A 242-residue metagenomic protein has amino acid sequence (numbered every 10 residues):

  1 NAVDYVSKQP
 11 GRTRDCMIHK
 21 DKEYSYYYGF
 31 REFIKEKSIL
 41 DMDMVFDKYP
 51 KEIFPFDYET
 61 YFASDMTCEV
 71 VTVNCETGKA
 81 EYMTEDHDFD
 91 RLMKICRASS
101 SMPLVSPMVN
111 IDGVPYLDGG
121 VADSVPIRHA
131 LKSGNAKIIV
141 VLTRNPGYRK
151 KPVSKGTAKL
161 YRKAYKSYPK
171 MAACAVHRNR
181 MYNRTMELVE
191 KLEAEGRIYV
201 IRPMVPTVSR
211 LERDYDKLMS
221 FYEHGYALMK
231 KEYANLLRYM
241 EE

Functional and structural regions predicted by a protein language model:
N1-Y49, T84, D90-A98, L142 (+1 more regions): Patatin-like phospholipase
T13-M17, I53-T67: A short alpha-helix-loop-beta-strand transition element characteristic of N-terminal alpha/beta dinucleotide-binding
E23-E32, N74-K79, K170: Acidic/polar active-site rim loop that often engages polyanionic ligands
R31-L40, K79-T84, V114-L117, A173-V176: Flexible, glycine/proline-enriched loop segments at strand-loop-helix junctions that form or flank small-ligand binding
P55, F89, D123-S124, M186 (+1 more regions): Structural motif corresponding to alpha-helix initiation and N-cap regions
E59-V141, P146-A158: Active-site gating loop/helix substructures
A136-K191, R197, S209: Helix-centered, glycine/charged polyanion-binding patches within enzymatic domains that contact phosphate-containing
R180-E242: C-terminal helical/tail subdomains of lipid-metabolizing enzymes
